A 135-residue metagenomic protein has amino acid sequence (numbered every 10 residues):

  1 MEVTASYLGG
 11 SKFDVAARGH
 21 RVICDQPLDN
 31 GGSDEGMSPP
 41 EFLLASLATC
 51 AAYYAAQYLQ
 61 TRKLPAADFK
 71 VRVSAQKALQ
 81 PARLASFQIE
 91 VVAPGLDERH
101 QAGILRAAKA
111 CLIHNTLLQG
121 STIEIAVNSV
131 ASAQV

Functional and structural regions predicted by a protein language model:
M1-A45, Y53-V135: Extended beta-strand/beta-hairpin segments
